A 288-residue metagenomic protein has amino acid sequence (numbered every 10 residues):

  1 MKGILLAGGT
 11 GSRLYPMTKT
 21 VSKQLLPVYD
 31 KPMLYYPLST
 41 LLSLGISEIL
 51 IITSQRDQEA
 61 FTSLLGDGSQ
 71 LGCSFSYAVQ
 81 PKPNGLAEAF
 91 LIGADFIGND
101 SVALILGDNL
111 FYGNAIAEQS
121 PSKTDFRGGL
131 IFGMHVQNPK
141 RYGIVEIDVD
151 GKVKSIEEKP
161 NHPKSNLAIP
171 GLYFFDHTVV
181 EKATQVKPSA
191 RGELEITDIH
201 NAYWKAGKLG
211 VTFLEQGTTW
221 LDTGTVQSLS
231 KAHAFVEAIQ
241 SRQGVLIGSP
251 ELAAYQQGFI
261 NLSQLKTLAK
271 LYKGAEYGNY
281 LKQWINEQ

Functional and structural regions predicted by a protein language model:
M1, I46-S47, G72-S74, G98-V102 (+4 more regions): Short coil/turn connectors at secondary-structure junctions
K2-L5, R13-P16, L26-P27, K31-L106 (+5 more regions): Conserved N-terminal catalytic core of the sugar/cofactor nucleotidyltransferase
L14, F61-L65, A183, A232 (+1 more regions): Hydrophobic packing residues within well-ordered alpha-helices of enzyme cores
L25, V145-I147: A structural signal for short hydrophobic beta-strand segments in well-ordered beta-sheet cores
A103, S120-S122, V149-L252, Q256 (+1 more regions): Catalytic-core segments of class I nucleotidyltransferases/pyrophosphorylases that form NMP-activated intermediates
G113-K140: Conserved donor-nucleotide/metal-binding helix-loop-beta segment in metal-dependent transferases, i.e., the alpha-helix
Y255-Q288: Generic C-terminus detector
